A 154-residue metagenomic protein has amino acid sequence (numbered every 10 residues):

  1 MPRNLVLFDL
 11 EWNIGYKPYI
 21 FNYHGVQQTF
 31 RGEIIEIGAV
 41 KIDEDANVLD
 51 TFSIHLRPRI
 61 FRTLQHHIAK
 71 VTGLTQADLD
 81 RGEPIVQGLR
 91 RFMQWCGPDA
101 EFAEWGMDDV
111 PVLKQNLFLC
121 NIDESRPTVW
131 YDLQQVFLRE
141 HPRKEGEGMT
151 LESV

Functional and structural regions predicted by a protein language model:
P2-P111, F118: Conserved non-catalytic scaffold segment of RNase H-like nuclease domains
R31, V129, E147: Short acidic-hydrophobic sequence patches enriched in Asp/Glu that either
L79, E104, P127, P142-E145: Short N-terminal micro-motifs specific to bacterial/archaeal maturation and metal-cluster initiation sites
D108-Y131: Substrate-recognition/cap helix-loop segment adjacent to the acidic, metal-dependent catalytic center of Asp-based
I122-S125, R143-V154: A structural motif
Y131-G146: Short alpha-helix plus adjacent loop in nuclease-associated cores
